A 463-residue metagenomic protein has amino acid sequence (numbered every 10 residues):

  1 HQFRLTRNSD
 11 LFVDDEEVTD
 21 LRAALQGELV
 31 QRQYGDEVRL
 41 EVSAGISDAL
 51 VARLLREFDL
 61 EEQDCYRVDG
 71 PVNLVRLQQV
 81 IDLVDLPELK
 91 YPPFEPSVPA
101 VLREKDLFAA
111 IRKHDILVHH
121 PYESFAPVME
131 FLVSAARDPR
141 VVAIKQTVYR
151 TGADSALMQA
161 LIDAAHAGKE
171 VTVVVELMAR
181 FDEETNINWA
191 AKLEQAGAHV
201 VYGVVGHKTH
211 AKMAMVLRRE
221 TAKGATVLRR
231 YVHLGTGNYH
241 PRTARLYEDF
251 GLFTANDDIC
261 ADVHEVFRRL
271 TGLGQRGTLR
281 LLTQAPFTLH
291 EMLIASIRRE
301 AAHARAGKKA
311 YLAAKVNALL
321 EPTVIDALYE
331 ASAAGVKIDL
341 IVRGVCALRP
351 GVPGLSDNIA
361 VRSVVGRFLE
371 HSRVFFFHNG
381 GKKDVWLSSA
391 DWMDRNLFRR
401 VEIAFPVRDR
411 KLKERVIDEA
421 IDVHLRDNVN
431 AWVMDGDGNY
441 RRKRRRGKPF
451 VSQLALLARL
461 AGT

Functional and structural regions predicted by a protein language model:
H1-L312, E330-A334, C346-T463: N-terminal localization/anchoring segments of enzymes in phospholipid and broader phosphate metabolism
N317: Cofactor-pocket helix-loop regions in the catalytic cores of large enzyme subunits
P322-I325, Y329: Glycine/threonine-rich ATP-lid/beta-loop region of ATP-binding domains
T323, V342-R343: Long, contiguous C-terminal modules that act as interaction/assembly or targeting platforms
K337-I341: Hydrophobic alpha/beta core scaffold segments
